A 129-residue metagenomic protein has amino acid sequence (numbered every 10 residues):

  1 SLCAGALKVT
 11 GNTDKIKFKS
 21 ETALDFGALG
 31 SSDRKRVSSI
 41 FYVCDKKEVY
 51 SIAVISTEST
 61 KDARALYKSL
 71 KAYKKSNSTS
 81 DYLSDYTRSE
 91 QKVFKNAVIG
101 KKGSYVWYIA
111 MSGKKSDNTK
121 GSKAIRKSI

Functional and structural regions predicted by a protein language model:
S1-R36, R126-I129: N-terminal "mature-domain start" segment
G5, V9, S69-S80, A124-S128: Structured segments of extracytoplasmic/periplasmic soluble domains in secreted or envelope-associated proteins
R34, E48-I52, F94: Extracytoplasmic
V37-D45, K95-K101: Short, surface-exposed beta-strand/loop micro-motifs that present aromatic residues
K46-D62: A short acidic-to-branched-hydrophobic micro-motif
T60-K68, S116-K120: Short, conserved charged micro-motifs
A63-K102: Short Gly/Thr-rich strand-loop-strand
S89-I129: A short, solvent-exposed beta-edge/loop patch
